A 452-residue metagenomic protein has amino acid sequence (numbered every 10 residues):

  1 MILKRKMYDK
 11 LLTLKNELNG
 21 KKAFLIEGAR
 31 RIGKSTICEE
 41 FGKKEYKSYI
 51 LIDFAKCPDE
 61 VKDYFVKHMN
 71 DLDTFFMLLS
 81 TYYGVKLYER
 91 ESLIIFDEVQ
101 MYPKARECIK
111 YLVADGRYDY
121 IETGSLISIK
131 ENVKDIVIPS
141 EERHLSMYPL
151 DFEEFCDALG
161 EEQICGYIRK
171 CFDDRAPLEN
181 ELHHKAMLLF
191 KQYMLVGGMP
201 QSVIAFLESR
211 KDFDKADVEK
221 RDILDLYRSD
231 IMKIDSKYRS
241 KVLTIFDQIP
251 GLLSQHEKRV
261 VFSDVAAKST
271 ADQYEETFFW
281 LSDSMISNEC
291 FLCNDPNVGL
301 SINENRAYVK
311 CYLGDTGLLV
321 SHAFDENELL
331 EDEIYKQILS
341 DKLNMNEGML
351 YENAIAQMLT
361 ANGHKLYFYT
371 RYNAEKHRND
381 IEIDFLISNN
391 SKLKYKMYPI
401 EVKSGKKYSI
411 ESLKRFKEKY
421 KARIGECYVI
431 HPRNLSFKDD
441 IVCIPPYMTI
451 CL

Functional and structural regions predicted by a protein language model:
M1-L18: N-terminal pre-Walker A segment at the start of P-loop NTPase domains
K15-A23, A29-R31, E40, K44-K47 (+2 more regions): A cross-kingdom feature that marks ATP-driven nucleic-acid transaction machinery
K34: Conserved lysine of the Walker
P58-R90: Short glycine-rich substrate-engagement loop in P-loop NTPases that contacts/grips substrate
L87-K104, R259: Conserved P-loop NTPase "ATPase switch" module shared by AAA+ and STAND
I95, D119-S125, S146: Structural recognition of the conserved hydrophobic beta-strand(s) that form the central parallel beta-sheet of P-loop
Y111, S128-H144, C156-E161: Short regulatory helix/loop adjacent to the ATP-binding pocket of P-loop NTPases
E162-Y351, K365: Interdomain hinge/linker elements that couple catalytic modules in large macromolecular machines
